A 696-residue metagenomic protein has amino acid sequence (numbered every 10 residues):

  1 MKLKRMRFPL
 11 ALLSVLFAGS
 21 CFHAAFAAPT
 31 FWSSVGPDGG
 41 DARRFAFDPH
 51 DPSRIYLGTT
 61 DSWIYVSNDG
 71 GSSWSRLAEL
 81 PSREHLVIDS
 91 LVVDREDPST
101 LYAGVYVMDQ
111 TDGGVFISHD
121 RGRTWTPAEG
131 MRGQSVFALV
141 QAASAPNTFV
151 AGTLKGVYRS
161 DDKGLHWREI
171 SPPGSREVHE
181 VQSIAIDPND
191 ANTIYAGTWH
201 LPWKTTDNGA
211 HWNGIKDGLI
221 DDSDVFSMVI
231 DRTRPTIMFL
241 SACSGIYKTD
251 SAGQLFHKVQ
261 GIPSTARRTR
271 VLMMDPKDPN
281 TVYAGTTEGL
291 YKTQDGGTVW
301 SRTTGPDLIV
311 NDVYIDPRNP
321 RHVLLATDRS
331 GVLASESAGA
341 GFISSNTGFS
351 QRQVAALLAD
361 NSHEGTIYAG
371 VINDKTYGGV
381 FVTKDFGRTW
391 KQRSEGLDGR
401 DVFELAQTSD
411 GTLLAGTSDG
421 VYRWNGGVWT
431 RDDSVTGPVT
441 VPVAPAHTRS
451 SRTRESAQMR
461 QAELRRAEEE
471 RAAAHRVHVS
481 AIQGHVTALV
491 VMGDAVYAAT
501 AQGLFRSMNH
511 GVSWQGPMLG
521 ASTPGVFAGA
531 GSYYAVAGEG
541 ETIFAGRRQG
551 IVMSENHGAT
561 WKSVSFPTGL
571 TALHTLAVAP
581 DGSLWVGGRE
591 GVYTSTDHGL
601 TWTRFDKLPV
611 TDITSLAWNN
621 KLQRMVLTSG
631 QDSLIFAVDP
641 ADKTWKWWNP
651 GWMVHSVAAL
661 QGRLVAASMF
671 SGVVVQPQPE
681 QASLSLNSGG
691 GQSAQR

Functional and structural regions predicted by a protein language model:
K4, F8, L13, F17 (+1 more regions): Extracellular glycan-interacting surfaces
